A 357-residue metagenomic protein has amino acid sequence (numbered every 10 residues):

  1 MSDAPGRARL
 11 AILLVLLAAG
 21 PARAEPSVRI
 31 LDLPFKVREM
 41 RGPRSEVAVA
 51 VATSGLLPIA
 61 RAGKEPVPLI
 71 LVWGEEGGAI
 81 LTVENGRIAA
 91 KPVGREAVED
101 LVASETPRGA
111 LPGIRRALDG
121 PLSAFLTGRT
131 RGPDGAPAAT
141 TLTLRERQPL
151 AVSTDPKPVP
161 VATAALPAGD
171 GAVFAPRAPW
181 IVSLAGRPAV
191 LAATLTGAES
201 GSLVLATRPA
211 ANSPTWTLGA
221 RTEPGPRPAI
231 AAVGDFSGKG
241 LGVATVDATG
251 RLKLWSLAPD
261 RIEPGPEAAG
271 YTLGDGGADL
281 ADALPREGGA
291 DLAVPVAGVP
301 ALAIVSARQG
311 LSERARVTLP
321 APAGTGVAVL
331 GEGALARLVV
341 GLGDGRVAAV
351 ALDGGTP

Functional and structural regions predicted by a protein language model:
M1-A11: Bacterial N-terminal signal peptides that target proteins for export
I12-L17: Primarily N-terminal secretory
A19-P21: N-terminal signal peptide c-region/cleavage motif recognized by signal peptidases
A24-P357: Beta-propeller-forming repeat regions
